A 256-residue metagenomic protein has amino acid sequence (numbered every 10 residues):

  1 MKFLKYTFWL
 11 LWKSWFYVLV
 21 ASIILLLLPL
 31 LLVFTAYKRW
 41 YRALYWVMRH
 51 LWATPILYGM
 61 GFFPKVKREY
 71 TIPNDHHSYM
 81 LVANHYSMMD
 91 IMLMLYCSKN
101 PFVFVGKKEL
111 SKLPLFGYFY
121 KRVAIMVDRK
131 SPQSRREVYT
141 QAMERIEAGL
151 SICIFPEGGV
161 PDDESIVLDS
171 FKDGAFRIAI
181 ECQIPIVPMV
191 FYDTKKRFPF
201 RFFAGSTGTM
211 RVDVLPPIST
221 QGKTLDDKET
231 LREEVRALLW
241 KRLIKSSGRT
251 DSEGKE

Functional and structural regions predicted by a protein language model:
F3-T7, E137-E256: Non-catalytic C-terminal accessory region of glycerolipid acyltransferases and related lyso-lipid remodeling enzymes
L4-Y37: A hydrophobic membrane-anchoring feature enriched in long, contiguous, low-charge segments that mark signal-anchor
I24, L28-V47, L57-G59, N74-P132: Catalytic core of membrane glycerolipid acyltransferases/transacylases, capturing the structured, soluble-facing
I56-L57, Y120, R145, A179: A generic structural signal for well-ordered alpha-helical segments
M60-K67, R135-R136, T194-R197: Short gly/ser/thr-rich secondary-structure transition/capping motifs
G61-F63, P101, V123, G149 (+1 more regions): A generic structural signal for alpha->beta connector loops
V66, L81, F104, I154 (+1 more regions): Generic preference for hydrophobic
Y70-N74, M143-E144: Short amphipathic alpha-helix with an adjacent loop that forms part of the alpha/beta core around
